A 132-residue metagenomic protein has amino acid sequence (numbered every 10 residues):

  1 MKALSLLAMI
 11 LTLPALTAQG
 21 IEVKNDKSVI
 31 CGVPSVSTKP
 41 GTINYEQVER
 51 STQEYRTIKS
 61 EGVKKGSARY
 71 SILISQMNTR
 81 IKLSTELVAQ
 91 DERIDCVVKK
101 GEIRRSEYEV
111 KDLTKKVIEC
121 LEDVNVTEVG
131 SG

Functional and structural regions predicted by a protein language model:
L4-L13: Sec-dependent N-terminal signal peptides
L13-Q19: C-terminal segment of classical bacterial N-terminal signal peptides
Q19-G132: Amphipathic, charged alpha-helical segments and their helix-to-coil junctions in extracytoplasmic/peripheral assemblies
